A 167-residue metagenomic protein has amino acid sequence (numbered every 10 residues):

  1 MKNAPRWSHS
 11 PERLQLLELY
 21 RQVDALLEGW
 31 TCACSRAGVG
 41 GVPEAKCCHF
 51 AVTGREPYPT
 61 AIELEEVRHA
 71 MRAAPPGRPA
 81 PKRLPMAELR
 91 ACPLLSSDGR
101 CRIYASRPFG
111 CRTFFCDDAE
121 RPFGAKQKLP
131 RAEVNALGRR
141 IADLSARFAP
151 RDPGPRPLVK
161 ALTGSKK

Functional and structural regions predicted by a protein language model:
M1-K167: Short loop/turn segments that flank or connect secondary-structure elements
